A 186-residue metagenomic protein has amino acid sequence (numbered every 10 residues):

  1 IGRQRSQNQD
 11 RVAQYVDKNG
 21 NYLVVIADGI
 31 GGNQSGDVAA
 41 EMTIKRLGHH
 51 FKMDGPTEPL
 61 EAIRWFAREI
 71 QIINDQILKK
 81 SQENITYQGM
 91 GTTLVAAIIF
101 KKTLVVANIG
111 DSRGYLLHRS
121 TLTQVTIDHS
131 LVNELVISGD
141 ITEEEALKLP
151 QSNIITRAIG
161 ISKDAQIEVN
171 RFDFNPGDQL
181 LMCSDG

Functional and structural regions predicted by a protein language model:
I1-G186: PP2C/PPM-type serine/threonine phosphatase catalytic domain
